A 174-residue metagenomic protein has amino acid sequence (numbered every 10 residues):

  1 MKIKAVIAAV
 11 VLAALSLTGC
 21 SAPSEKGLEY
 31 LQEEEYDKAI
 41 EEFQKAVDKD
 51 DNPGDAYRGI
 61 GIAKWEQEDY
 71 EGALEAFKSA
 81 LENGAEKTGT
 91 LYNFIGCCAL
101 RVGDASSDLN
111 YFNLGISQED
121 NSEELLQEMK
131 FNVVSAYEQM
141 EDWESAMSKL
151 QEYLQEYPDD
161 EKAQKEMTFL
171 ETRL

Functional and structural regions predicted by a protein language model:
S21-A22, D55, G89-T90, E124-E128 (+1 more regions): Start-of-helix register in tetratricopeptide repeats
Q32-E33, E66, R101, S135 (+2 more regions): Register position in tetratricopeptide repeats
K45-A46, S79-L81, L114-G115, E152-Y153: Canonical positions in the second alpha-helix
D51, A85-E86, D120, P158: Short coil turns that delineate tetratricopeptide repeat
G59-I62, E66, N93-F94, E128 (+2 more regions): Canonical tetratricopeptide repeat
